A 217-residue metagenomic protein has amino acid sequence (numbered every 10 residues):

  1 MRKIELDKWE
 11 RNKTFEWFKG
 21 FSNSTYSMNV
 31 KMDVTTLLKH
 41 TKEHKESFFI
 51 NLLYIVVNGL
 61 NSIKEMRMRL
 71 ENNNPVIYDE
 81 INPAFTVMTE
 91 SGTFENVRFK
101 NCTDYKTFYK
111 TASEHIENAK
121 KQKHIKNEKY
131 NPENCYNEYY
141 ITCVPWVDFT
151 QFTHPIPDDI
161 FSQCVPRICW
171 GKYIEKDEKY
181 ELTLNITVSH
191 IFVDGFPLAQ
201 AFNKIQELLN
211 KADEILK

Functional and structural regions predicted by a protein language model:
I4, K19-N51, R67-I81, E138-I141 (+2 more regions): Gly/Ser/Thr-rich phosphate-binding loops and adjoining beta-strand/alpha-helix segments that form adenosine-phosphate
M28-V30, L37-H44, G92-K106, D158 (+1 more regions): Acyl-group handling in specialized metabolite and lipid biosynthesis
L37-I63, L182-A201: Acyl activation and transfer enzymes in specialized metabolism, enriched for ANL adenylate-forming modules
N61-N101: Hydrophobic/aromatic-rich structural module bridging two neighboring secondary-structure elements via a short loop
T89-F149: Helical lid/core segments from catalytic subdomains that handle acyl or acyl-like groups
A119-N127, C164, I186-V188, N210-A212: Plant-skewed but cross-kingdom recognition/interaction modules and surfaces
E133-W146, P166-N203: Histidine-centered acyl-transfer/condensation active-site motif and its immediate structural neighborhood
C143-R167: Glycine-rich active-site loop/lid that clamps phosphate-bearing ligands
